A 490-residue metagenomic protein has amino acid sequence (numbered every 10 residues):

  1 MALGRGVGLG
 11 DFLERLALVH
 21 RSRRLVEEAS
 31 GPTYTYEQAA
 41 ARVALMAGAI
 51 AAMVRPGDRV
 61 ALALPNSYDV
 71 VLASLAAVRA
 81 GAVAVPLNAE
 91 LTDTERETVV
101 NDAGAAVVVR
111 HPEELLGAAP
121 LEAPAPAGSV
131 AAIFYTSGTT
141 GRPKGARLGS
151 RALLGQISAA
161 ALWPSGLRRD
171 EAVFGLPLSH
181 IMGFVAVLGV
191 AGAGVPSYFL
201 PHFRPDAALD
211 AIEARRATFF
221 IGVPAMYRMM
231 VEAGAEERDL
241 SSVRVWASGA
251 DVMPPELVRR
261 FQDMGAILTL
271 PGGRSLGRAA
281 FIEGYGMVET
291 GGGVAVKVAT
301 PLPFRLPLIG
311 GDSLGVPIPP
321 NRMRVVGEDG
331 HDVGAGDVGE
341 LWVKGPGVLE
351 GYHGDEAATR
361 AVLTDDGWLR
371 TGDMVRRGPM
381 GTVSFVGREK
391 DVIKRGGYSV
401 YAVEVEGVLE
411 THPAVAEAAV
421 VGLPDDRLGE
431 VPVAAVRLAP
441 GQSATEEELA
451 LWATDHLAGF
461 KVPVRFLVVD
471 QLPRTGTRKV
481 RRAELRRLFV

Functional and structural regions predicted by a protein language model:
R5, R24-V54, D58-A61, P65-S67 (+4 more regions): Conserved AMP-binding/adenylate-forming core of the ANL superfamily
G6, S22, A118-Y135, R142 (+1 more regions): Conserved pre-ATP/AMP-binding loop-to-beta segment of ANL
T33-E37, A131-G155: Conserved AMP-binding A3 loop
A49-A61, L75, R79-P126, P440-Q442: Structural core segment of the AMP-binding/adenylate-forming
L154-E171, S179-F219, M229, A233-G234: Conserved AMP-binding/adenylation subdomain of ANL enzymes
T218-G222, E232-I309, R322: Gly/Ser/Thr-rich phosphate-binding loop
F220, G345, E350-G351, M374-K461 (+2 more regions): AMP-binding/adenylate-forming catalytic core of the ANL superfamily
V298-L302, S313-P320, E328-V362, V400: Conserved ATP/PPi-binding loop(s) of AMP-dependent carboxylate-activating enzymes
